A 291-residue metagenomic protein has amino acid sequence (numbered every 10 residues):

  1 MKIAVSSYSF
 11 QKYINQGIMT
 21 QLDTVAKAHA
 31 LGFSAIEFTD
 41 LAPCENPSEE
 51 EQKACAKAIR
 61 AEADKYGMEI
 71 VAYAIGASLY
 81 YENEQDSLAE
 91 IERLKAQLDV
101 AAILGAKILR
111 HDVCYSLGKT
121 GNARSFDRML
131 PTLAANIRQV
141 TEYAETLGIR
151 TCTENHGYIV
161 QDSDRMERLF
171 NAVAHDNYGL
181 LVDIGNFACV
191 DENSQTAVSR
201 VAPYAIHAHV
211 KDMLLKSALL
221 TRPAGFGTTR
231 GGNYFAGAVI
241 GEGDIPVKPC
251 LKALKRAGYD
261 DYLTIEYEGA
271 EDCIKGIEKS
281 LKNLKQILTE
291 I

Functional and structural regions predicted by a protein language model:
M1-G17: Boundary/entry segment of secreted carbohydrate-active catalytic domains
K2-A4, A35, E69-A74, A106-R110 (+4 more regions): Structural preference for beta-strand elements that scaffold enzyme active sites
V5, A28, I36, A63 (+7 more regions): Conserved, mostly hydrophobic/aromatic
Y8-F10, T39-L41, I75-S78, C114-S116 (+4 more regions): Active-site beta-loop-alpha junctions enriched in small/polar residues
Q16-A28, L88-D99, V190-V198, V247-C250: Short, acidic/polar
T20-L41, G105: Catalytic domains of carbohydrate-active enzymes, especially glycoside hydrolases
A35-I36, A134-D244: Acidic/histidine-rich catalytic cores of soluble enzymes
K57-E69, Y81-G179: Active-site acidic/histidine proton-transfer and metal-coordination neighborhood in alpha/beta enzyme cores
